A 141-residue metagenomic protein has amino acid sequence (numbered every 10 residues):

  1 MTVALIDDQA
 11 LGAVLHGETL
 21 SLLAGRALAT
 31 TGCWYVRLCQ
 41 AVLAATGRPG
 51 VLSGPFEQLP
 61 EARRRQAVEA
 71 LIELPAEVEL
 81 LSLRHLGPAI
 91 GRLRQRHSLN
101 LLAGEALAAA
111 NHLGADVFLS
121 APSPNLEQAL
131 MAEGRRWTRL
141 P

Functional and structural regions predicted by a protein language model:
M1-S53, E57: Short, well-structured N-terminal submotif of metal-dependent ribonuclease cores
D8-Q9, G32, R84-G87, S123-P124: Alpha-helix N-cap/helix-start capping motif
A27, E77-E79, R136: Conserved beta-strand segments of alpha/beta enzyme cores
T31, Y35, L107, N111-P141: Acidic, PIN/NYN-like endoribonuclease modules and their adjacent C-terminal/linker elements
Q58-L81: Extended, non-globular alpha-helical segments
E73-F118: Active-site neighborhoods of divalent-metal-dependent phosphate/nucleic-acid chemistry enzymes
